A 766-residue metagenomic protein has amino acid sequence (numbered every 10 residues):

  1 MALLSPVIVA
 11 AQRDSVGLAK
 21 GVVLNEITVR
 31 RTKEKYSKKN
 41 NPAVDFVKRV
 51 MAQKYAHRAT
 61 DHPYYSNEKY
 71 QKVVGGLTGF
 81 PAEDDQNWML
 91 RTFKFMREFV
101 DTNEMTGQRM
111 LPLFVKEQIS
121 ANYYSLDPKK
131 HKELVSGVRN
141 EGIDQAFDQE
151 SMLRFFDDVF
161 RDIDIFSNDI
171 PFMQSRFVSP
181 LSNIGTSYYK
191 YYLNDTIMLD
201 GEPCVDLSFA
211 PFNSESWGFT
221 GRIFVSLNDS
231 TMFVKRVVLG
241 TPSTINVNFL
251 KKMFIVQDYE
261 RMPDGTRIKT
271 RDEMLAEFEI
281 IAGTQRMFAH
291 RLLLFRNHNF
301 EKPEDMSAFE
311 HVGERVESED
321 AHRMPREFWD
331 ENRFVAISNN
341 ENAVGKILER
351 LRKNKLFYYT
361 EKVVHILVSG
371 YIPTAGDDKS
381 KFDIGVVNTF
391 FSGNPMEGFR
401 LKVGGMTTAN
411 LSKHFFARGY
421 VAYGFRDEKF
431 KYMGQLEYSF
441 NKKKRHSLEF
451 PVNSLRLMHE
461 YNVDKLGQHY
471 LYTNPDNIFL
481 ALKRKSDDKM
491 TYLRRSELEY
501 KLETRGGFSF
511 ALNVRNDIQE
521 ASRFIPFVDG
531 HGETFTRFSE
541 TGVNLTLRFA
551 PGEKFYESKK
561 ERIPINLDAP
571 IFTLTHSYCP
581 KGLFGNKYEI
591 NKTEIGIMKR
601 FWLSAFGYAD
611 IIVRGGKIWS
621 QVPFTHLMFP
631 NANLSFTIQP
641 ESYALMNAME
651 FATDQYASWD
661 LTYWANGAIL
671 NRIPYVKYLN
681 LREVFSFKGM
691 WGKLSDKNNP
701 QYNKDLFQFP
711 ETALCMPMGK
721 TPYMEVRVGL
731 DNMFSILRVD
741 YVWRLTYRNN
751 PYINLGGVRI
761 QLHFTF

Functional and structural regions predicted by a protein language model:
M1-V16, G21-E26, S447, A609-V613 (+1 more regions): Bacterial Sec-dependent N-terminal signal peptides
R13-C204, A210-G218, I281-G385, T389-S392 (+6 more regions): Structured extracytoplasmic
Y64, D200-S208, F233-V238, G265-R271 (+1 more regions): Short, hydrophobic/aromatic-rich segments at coil-to-beta transitions
S175-F177, F300, E310-F766: Exposed, low-structure sequence patches enriched in small/polar residues
W217-R222, K251-V256, F288-R291, K431 (+1 more regions): Short, surface-exposed coil-to-beta transition loops
G221-N228, F254-G265: Extended lipid/amphipathic-ligand handling interfaces
L239-I245, E273-I281, L457-N462, G615-I618: Short, solvent-exposed aromatic-acidic interface loops
M253, M262-R271, A276, L294 (+1 more regions): Transmembrane beta-barrel wall of Gram-negative outer-membrane proteins
